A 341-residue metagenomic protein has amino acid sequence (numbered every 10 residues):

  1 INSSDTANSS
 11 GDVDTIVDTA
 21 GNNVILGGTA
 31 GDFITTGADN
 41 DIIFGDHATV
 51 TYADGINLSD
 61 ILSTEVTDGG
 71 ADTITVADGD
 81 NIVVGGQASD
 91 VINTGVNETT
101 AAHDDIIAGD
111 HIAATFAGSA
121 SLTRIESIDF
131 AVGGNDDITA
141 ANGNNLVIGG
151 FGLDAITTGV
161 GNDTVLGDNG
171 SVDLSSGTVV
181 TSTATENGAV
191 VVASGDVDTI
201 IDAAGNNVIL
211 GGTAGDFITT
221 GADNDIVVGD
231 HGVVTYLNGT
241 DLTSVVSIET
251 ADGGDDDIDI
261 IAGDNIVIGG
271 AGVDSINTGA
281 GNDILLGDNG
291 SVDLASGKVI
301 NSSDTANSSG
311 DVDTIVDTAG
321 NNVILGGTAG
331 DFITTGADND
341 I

Functional and structural regions predicted by a protein language model:
I1-I341: Acidic, glycine-rich low-complexity segments
